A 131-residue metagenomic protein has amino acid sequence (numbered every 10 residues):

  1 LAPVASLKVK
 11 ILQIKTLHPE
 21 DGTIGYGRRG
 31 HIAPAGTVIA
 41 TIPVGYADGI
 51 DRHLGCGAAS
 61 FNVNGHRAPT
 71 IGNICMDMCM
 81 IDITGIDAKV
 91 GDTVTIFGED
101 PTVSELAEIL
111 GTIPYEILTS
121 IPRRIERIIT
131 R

Functional and structural regions predicted by a protein language model:
L1-R131: Active-site anion/phosphate-binding pocket segments in diverse small-molecule metabolic enzymes
